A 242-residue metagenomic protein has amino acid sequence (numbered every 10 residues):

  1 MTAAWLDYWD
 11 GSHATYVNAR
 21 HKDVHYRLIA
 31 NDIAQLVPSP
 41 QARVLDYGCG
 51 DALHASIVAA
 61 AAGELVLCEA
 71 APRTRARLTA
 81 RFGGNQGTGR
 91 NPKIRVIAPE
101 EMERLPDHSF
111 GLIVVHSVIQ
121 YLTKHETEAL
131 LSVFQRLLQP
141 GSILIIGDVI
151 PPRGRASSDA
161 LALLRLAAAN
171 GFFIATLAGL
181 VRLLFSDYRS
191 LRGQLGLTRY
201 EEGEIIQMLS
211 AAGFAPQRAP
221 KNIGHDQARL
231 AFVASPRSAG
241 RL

Functional and structural regions predicted by a protein language model:
M1-V37, Q41, D51-R104, I145-L242: Class I (Rossmann-like) S-adenosyl-L-methionine-dependent methyltransferase catalytic domain, capturing the SAM-binding
R43, E64, S109-G111: Structural signature of beta-strand start/N-cap positions in the alpha/beta core of ABC transporter nucleotide-binding
Y47: Conserved beta-strand/loop positions that form the S-adenosyl-L-methionine
V114: A conserved beta-strand element that flanks and buttresses the S-adenosyl-L-methionine
S117-V118: Short catalytic micro-motifs in class I SAM-dependent methyltransferases
T123-K124: Helix-capping/helix-break motifs at membrane-protein junctions, especially on the cytosolic side just before or after
E128-P140: A short glycine-rich, Lys/Arg-flanked "PGG" loop and its adjoining helix->strand segment in the class I
